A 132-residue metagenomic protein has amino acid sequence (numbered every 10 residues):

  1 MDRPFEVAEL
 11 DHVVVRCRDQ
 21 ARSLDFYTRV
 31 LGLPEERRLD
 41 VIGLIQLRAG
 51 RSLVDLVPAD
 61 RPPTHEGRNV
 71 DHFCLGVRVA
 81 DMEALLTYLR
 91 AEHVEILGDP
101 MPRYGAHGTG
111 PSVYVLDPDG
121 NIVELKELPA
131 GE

Functional and structural regions predicted by a protein language model:
M1-A21, H72-V77, P129-E132: N-terminal beta-strand motif that seeds the catalytic metal site of vicinal oxygen chelate
M1-E6, L86-T87, E92-E132: Vicinal oxygen chelate
D11, G43, S52, N69-F73 (+1 more regions): A generic structural signal for short beta-strands and their flanking turns/coil linkers
V14-V54: Core segments of cupin and vicinal oxygen chelate
R22-L24, A80-L85: Short, conserved charged micro-motifs
G43-I45, D71, T109-V113: Short beta-strand micro-motifs in enzyme catalytic cores
G43-L44, R61, P100-G105: Short, solvent-exposed loop/turn elements at beta->coil junctions and helix N-caps that rim active or binding pockets
D55-V57, E124: Conserved beta-strand in the GNAT
